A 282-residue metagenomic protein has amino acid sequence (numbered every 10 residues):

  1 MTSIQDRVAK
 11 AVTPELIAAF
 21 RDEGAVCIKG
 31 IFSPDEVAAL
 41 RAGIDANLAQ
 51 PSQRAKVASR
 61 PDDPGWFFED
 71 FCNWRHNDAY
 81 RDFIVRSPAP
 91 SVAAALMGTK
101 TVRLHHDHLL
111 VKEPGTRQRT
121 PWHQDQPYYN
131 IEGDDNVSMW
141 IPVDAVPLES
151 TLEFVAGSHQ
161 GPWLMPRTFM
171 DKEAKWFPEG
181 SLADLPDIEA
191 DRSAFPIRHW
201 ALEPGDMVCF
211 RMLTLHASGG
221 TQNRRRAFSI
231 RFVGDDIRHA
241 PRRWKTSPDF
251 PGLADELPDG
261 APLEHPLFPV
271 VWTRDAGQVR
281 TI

Functional and structural regions predicted by a protein language model:
T2-E23, I28-W122, P127-N130, R243-K245: Non-heme Fe(II)-dependent double-stranded beta-helix
R54-D62, R167, M207-C209, L213-I282: Non-heme Fe(II)/2-oxoglutarate
A89, P114-T116, D134, A145-L148 (+3 more regions): Short, charged/polar surface micro-motifs in flexible loops or helix N-caps
T99-V102, Q126, P142-L152, G157-H159: Active-site region of the double-stranded beta-helix
K100-V102, H106-D107, Q118-T120, D135-I141 (+2 more regions): Generic beta-strand structural signal
Q124-N136, F195-P196, L202, N223-R224: A short beta-loop-beta micro-motif enriched in histidine and acidic residues
N130-P147, A201, C209, R231-G234: Short, conserved beta-strand element in jelly-roll/cupin
L148-L215: Double-stranded beta-helix
